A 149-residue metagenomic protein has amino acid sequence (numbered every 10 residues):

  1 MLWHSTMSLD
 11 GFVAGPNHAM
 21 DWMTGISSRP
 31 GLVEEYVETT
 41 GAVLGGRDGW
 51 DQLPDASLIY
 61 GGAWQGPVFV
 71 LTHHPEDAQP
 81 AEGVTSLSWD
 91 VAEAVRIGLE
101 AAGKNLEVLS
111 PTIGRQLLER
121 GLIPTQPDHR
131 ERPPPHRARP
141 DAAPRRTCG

Functional and structural regions predicted by a protein language model:
M1-G149: Enzymes that bind and transform nitrogen-containing heteroaromatic metabolites
